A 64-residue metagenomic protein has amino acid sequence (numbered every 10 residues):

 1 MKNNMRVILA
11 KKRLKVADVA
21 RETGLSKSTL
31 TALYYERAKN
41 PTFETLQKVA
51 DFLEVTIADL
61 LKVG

Functional and structural regions predicted by a protein language model:
M1-A17: A short, Lys/Arg-rich alpha-helix, primarily the initiator
I8, T42-F43: Short, Lys/Arg-enriched C-terminal cap helix and immediately downstream tail that follows
L9, A20, A50: The alpha-helix within a helix-turn-helix
L9, Y34, L53, L61-G64: DNA major-groove recognition helix of helix-turn-helix
A17, S28, A58: Key DNA-contact positions within bacterial/archaeal DNA-binding proteins
L25-N40: Recognition helix of helix-turn-helix/homeodomain-like DNA-binding domains that insert into the DNA major groove
E44-D59: DNA major-groove recognition helix of helix-turn-helix/homeodomain DNA-binding modules
